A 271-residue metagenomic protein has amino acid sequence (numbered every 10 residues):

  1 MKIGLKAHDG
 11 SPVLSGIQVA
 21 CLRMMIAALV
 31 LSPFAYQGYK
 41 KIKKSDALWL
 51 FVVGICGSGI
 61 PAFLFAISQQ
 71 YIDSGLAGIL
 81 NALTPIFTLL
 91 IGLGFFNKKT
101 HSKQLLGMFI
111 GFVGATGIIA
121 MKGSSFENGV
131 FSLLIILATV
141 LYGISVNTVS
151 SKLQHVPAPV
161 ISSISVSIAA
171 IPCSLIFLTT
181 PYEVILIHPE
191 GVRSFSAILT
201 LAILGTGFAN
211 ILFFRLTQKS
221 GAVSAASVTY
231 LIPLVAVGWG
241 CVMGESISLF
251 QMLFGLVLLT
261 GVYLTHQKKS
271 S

Functional and structural regions predicted by a protein language model:
M1-K2, S32-A77, N81, G117 (+1 more regions): Specific transmembrane alpha-helical segments of multi-pass solute transporters/efflux pumps, especially DMT/EamA
I3, A7, I26-K43, F63 (+4 more regions): Membrane-interface helix-cap regions at the ends of transmembrane helices in multi-pass membrane proteins
L5-K6, S11, Q69, F96 (+3 more regions): Helix-capping/transition residues at the boundaries of transmembrane alpha-helices and the short helical linkers
D9, V13-G16, D73, K99-H101 (+3 more regions): A helix-boundary/kink motif common to multi-pass secondary transporters, especially Major Facilitator Superfamily
L14-P33, V52, K103-V113, G129-L137 (+4 more regions): Hydrophobic alpha-helical transmembrane segments of multi-pass integral membrane proteins, especially transporters
A20-L22, S58, A62, L76-L83 (+2 more regions): Helix-helix packing/entry segments at the starts of transmembrane helices
M25, S32, G54-G59, F63 (+8 more regions): Hydrophobic/small/kink-forming positions within alpha-helical transmembrane segments of polytopic membrane proteins
L31, F51, I91, T100-M121 (+5 more regions): Hydrophobic transmembrane alpha-helices of multi-pass small-molecule transport proteins
